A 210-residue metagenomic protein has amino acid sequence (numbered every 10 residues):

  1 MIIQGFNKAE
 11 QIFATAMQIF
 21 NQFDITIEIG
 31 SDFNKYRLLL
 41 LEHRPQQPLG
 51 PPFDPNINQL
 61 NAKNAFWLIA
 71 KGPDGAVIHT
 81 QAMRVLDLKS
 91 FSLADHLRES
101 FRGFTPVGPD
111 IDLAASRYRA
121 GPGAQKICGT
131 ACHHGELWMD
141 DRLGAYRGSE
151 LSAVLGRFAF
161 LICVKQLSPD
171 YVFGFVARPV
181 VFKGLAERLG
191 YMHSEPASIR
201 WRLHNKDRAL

Functional and structural regions predicted by a protein language model:
I2-F23: Extended, helix-rich scaffolding/adaptor regions
I2-G5, A9, G50-P52, N56 (+4 more regions): Generic, low-specificity signal for short hydrophobic/alpha-helical stretches with a mild N-terminal bias, encompassing
M17-A131, G135-L137: A conserved beta-strand-loop-helix scaffold within acyl/acetyltransferase catalytic domains
H96-P196, H204: Acyl-donor binding region in acyl/amide transferases
H204-L210: A conserved mid-domain beta-alpha-beta active-site/ligand-binding segment of alpha/beta enzyme cores
